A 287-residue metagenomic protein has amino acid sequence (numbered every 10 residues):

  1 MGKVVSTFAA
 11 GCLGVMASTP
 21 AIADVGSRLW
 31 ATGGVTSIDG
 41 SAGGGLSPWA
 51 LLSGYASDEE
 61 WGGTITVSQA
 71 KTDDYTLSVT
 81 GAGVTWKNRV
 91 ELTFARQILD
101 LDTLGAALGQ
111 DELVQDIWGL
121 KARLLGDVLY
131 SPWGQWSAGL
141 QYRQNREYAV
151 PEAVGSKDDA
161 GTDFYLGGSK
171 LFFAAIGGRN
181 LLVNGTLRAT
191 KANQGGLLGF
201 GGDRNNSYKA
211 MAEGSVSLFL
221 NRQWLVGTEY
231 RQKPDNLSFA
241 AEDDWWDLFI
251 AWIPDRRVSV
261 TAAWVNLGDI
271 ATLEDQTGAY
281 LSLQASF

Functional and structural regions predicted by a protein language model:
M1-F8: Bacterial N-terminal signal peptides that target proteins for export
A10-G11, A21: Cleavable N-terminal signal peptides
A23-Y148, E152, D159-F164, S169-A175 (+5 more regions): Transmembrane beta-barrel domains of Gram-negative outer membranes and organellar outer membranes
A82, S215-V216, T228, F249-I250 (+1 more regions): Conserved catalytic-core segments centered on acid/base and nucleophilic motifs
R96, Y230-Q232, W264-N266: Short secondary-structure boundary segments
K157-N236, D244-W245: Detector for outer-membrane/organellar transmembrane beta-barrel domains, recognizing the amphipathic beta-strand
A240-F287: Predominantly the C-terminal beta-signal and adjacent terminal strand-loop region of outer-membrane beta-barrel
